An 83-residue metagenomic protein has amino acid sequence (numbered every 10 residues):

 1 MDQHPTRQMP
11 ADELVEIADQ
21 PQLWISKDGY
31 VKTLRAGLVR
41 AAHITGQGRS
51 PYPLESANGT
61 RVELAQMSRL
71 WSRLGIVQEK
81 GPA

Functional and structural regions predicted by a protein language model:
M1-H4, Q78-A83: Short intrinsically disordered terminal tails
D2-S26, L54: Short aromatic-glycine-(Arg/Gly/Cys) micro-motifs in beta-strand/loop hairpins
W24, Q47-G48: Short solvent-exposed loop/turn micro-motifs enriched in small/polar/acidic residues
T33-Q47: A short, charged, amphipathic alpha-helix used as a generic interaction element across diverse proteins
R49-K80: Short, mixed-charge low-complexity intrinsically disordered segments
